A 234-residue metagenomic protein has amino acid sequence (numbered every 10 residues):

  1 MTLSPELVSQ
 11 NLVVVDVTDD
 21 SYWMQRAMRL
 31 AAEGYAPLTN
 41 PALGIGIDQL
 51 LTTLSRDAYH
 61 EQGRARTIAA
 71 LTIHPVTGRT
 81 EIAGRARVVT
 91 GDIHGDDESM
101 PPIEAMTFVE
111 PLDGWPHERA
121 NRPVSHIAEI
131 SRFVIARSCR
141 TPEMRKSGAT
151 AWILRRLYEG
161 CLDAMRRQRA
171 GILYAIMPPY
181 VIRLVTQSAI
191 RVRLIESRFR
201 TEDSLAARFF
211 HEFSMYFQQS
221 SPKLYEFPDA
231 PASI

Functional and structural regions predicted by a protein language model:
T2-R56, Q62-L71, I82: Short amphipathic alpha-helix that is part of the acyltransferase structural core
D48-R56, E61-T67, S99-H117: Short acidic (Asp/Glu) patches
R64-R66, G84, H126, L205: Residues that flank catalytic or metal-binding motifs in active/ligand-binding sites
A69, G78-T90: Conserved beta-strand in the GNAT
A70-I73, H211: Active-site beta-strand termini and strand-to-loop segments that position acidic
H74-V76, G91-G95: Short, charged/polar surface micro-motifs in flexible loops or helix N-caps
H94-F210, M215: Acyl-donor binding region in acyl/amide transferases
L205-I234: C-terminal helix-cap and adjacent tail motif
